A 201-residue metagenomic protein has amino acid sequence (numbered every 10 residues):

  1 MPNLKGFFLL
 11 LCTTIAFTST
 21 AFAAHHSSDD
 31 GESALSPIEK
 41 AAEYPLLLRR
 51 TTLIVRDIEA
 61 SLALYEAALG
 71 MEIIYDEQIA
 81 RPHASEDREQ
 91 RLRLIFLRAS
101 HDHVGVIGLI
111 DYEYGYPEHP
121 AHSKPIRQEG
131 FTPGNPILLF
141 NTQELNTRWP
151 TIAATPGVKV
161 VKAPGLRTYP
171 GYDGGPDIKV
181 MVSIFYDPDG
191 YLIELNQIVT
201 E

Functional and structural regions predicted by a protein language model:
M1-G6: Positively charged n-region of N-terminal signal peptides that target proteins for export
F7-T18: Bacterial N-terminal signal peptides
A21-A23: Boundary at the C-terminal end of the N-terminal hydrophobic targeting segment
H25-T51: N-terminal low-complexity, Pro/Thr/Ser-rich intrinsically disordered segments that act as propeptides or flexible
E43, L53-V104, T200: Core segments of cupin and vicinal oxygen chelate
R56-E59, H103, Y112-D189: Vicinal oxygen chelate
I74-D76, A163, L195: Residue-level detector of high-confidence beta-strand sites
